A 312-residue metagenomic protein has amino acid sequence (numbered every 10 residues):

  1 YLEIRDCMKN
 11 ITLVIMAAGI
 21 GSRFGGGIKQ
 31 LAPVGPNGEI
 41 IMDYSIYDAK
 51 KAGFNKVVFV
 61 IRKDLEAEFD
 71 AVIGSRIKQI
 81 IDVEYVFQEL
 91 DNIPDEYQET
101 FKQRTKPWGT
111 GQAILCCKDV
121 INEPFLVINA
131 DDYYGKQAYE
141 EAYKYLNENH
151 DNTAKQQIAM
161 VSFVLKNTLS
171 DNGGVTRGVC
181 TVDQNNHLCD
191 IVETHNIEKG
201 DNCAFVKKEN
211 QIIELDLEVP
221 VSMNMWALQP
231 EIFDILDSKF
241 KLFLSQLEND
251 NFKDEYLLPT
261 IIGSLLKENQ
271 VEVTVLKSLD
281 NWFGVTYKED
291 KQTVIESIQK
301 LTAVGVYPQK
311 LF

Functional and structural regions predicted by a protein language model:
Y1-C7: Short, Lys/Arg-enriched N-terminal segments with co-localized hydrophobic residues within the first ~10-30 amino acids
K9-G74, I81-V83, Q88: N-terminal glycine-rich phosphate-binding loop and ensuing alpha1 helix
G21, Y133-G135: A short, conserved beta-strand element in the Rossmann-like catalytic core that flanks the donor/metal-binding loop
I77-E123: Short phosphate-binding loop-to-helix
E123-Y133: Short beta-strand-to-loop acidic/aromatic patch adjacent to the donor-nucleotide binding site
K136-M223, P230: Conserved core of the sugar-phosphate nucleotidyltransferase
D237-Q270: A C-terminal functional module that forms or caps the active site or interfaces directly with catalytic machinery
